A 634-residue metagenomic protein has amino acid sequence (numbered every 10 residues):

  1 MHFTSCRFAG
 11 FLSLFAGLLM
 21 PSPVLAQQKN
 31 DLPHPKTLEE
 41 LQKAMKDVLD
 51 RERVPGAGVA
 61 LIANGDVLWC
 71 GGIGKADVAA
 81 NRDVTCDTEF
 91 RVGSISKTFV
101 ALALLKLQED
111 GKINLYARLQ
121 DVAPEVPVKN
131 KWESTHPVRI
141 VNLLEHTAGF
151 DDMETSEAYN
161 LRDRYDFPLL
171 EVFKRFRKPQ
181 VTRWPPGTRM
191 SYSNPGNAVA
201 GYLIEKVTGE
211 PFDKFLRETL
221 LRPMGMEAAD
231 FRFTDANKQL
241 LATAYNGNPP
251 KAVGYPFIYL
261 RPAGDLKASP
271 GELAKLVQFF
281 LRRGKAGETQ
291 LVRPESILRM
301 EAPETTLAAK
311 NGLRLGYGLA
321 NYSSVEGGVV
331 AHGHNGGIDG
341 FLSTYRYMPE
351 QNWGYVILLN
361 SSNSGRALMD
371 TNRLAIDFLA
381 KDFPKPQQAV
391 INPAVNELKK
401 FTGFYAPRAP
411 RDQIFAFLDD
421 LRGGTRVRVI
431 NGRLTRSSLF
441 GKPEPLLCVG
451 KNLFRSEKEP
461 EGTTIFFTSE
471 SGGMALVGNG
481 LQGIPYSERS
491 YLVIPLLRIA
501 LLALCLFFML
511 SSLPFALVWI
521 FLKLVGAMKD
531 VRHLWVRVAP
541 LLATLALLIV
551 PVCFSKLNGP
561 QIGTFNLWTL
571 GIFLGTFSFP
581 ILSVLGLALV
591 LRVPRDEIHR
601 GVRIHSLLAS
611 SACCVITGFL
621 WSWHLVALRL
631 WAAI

Functional and structural regions predicted by a protein language model:
M1-C6: N-terminal secretory signal peptides that target proteins for export/translocation
A9-P21: Bacterial N-terminal signal peptides
S22-A26: Sec/Tat signal peptide C-region and signal peptidase I cleavage site
Q27-Q28, R366-I634: Peripheral terminal and inter-domain segments
L32-F90, K112-N114, V122-E133, K174-R183: Short, conserved catalytic-motif segment at the N-terminal edge
E39-M45, V59, G65, T88-R118 (+2 more regions): Active-site SXXK
C70-V78, K131-P349, S362: Short, surface-exposed loop or secondary-structure junction motifs that flank catalytic or metal-binding residues
S343-S361, M474-N479: Short, well-ordered beta-strand elements
